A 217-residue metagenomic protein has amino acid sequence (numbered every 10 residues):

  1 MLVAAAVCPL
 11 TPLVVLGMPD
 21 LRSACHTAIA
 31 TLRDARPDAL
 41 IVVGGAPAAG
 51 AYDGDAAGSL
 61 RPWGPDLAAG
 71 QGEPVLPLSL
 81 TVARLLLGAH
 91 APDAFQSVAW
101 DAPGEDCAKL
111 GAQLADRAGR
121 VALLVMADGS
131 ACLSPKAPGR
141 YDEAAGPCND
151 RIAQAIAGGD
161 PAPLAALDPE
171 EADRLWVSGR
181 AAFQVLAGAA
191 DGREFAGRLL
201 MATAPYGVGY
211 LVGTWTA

Functional and structural regions predicted by a protein language model:
M1-V75: A short aromatic-anchored loop/beta-hairpin motif
L2-A6, A39-I41, A94-Q96, V121-L124 (+1 more regions): Structural motif
R22-A30, A83, C107-G111, F183: Short, hydrophobic/amphipathic alpha-helical packing segments that form internal helix faces or helix-helix interfaces
L67-A112: Cap/lid and interdomain-hinge subdomains that line or gate substrate/regulatory clefts in soluble alpha/beta enzymes
D101-R151: Active-site beta-strand/loop microenvironment that shapes enzyme catalytic pockets
I156-A202: Polyanion-binding loop/helix "lid" in catalytic or ligand-binding cores
Y206-A217: Short, basic/aromatic-enriched C-terminal tail that caps enzymatic domains
